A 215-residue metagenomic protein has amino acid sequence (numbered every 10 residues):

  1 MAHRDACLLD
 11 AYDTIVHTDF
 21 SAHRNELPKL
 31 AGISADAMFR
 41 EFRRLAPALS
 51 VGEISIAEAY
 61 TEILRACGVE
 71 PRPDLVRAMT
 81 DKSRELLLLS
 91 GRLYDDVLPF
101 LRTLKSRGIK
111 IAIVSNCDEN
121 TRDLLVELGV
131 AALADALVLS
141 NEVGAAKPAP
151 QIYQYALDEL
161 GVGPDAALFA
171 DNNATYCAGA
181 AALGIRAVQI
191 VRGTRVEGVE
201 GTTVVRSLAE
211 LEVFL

Functional and structural regions predicted by a protein language model:
M1-L9, L98, R102-T103, V114-L215: Asp-based, Mg2+/Mn2+-dependent phosphohydrolase catalytic module
A2-L98, R107: N-terminal helical cap/lid subdomain that shapes the substrate entry/recognition surface in HAD-like hydrolases
I109-I111: Short beta-strand/loop segments at the ligand-binding rim of alpha/beta enzyme cores
